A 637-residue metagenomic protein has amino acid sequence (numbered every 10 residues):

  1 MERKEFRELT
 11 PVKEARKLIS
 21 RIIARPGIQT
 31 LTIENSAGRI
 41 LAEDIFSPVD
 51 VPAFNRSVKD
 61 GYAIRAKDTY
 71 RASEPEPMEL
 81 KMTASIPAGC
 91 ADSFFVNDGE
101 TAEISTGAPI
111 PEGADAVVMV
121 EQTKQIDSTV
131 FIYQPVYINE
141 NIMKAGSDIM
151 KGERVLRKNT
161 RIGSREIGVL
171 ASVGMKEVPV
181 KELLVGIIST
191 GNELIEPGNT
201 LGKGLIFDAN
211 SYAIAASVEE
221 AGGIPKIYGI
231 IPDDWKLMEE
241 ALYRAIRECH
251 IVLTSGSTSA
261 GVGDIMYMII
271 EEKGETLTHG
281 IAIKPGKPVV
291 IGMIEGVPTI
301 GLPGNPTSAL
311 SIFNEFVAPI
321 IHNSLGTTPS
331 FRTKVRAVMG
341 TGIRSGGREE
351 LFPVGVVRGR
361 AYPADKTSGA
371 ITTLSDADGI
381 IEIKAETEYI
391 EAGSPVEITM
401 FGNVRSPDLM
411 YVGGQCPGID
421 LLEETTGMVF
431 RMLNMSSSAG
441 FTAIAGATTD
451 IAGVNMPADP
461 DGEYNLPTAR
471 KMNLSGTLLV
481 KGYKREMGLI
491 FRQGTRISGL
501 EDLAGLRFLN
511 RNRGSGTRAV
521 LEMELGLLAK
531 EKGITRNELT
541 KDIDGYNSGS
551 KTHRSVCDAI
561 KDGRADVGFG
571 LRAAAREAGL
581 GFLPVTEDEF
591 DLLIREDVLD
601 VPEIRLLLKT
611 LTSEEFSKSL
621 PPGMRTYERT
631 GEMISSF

Functional and structural regions predicted by a protein language model:
M1-E76, A318, H322-P353: Short, low-complexity N-terminal leaders and the immediately following helix N-cap/first helix
K4-V12, K176-L302, P306-A309, P417 (+10 more regions): Helix-rich terminal scaffold detector
V12, Y62-I227, A361-K366, I380 (+1 more regions): Short, glycine/charged-enriched hinge/interface segments at domain edges or termini
L31-E34, G38, E43, G89 (+2 more regions): Flexible glycine/proline-rich
A364-T448, K471-S475, R507, A529-G533 (+1 more regions): N-terminal hydrophobic or amphipathic helices and topogenic motifs
L421-G427, R511, G516-S548: Ligand-binding cleft/hinge of the Venus flytrap
G476-G488, R576-K609, R629-G631: Periplasmic-binding protein-like
F491-F508: Flexible hinge/capping segments at coil-to-helix
